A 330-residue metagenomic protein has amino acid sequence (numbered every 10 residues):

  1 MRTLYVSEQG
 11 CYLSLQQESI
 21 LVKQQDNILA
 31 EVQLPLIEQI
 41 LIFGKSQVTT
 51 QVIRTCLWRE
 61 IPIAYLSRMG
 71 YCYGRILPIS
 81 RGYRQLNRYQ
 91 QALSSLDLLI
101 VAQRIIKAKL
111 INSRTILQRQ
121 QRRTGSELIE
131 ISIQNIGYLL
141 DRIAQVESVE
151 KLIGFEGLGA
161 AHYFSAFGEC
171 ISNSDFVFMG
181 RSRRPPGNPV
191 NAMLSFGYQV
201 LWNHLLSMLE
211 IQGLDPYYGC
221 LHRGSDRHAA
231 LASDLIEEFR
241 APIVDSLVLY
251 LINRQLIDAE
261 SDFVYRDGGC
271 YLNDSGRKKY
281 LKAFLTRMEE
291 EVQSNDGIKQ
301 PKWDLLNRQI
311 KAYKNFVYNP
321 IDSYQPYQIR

Functional and structural regions predicted by a protein language model:
M1-Q16, K23-Q25, E31, Y73 (+1 more regions): Active-site helix-to-loop segments that bind/position phosphate- or nucleotide-bearing substrates and donors across
Q17, I37-E38, R59-E60: Short, well-ordered alpha-helix to beta-strand connector turns
L34-V48: Extracellular/luminal Protease-associated
I40-F43, I61-S67: Short hydrophobic alpha-helical runs that function as membrane-insertion/retention elements
T49, G70-R75: Short gly/pro/ser/thr-enriched loop/turn and capping motifs at secondary-structure boundaries
P78-G82: Short low-complexity, flexible loop/linker segments enriched in glycine and/or proline with clustered acidic
